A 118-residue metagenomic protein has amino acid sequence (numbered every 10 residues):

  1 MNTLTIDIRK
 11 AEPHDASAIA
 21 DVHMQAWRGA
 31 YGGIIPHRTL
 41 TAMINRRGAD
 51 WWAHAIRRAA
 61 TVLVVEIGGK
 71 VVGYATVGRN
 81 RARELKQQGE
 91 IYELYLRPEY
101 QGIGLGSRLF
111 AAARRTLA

Functional and structural regions predicted by a protein language model:
N2-I6, K10-A16, D21-E99, F110-T116: Acetyl-CoA-dependent GNAT
Q101, L105: Glycine-rich ATP-binding loop(s) of histidine-kinase-like ATPases
